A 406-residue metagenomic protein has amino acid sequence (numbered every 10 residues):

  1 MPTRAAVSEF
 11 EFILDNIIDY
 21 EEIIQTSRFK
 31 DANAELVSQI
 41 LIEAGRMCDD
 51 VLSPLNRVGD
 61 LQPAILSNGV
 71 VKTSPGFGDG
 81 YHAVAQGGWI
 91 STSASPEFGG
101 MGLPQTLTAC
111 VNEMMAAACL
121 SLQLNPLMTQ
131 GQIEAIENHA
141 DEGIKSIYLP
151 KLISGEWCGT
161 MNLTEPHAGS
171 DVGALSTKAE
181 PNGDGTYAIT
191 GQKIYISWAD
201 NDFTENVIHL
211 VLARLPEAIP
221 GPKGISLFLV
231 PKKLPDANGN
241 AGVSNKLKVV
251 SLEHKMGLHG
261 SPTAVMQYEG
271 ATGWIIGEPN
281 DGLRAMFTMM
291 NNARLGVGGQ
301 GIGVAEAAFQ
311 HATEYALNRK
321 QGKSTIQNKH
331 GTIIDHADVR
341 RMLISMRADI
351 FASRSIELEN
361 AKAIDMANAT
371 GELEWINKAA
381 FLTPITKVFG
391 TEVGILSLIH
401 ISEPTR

Functional and structural regions predicted by a protein language model:
M1-Q123, G143, I147, D365: Amphipathic, small/basic residue-rich leader segments at the start of a protein or domain
D19-G45, A135-D141, N328, T332 (+4 more regions): N-terminal leader/propeptide and maturation segments of large enzyme subunits in energy/redox metabolism and hydrolases
L124-E142: N-terminal glycine-rich flavin-associated loop
T186-S244: A short core secondary-structure module
Y195, L234-V250, K255, P262-A293 (+1 more regions): A glycine-rich, basic-preceded beta-loop-alpha segment at the flavin cofactor/substrate interface of flavin-utilizing
R294-A367: Extended amphipathic alpha-helical segments enriched in small hydrophobics
F351-F389: C-terminal helix-coil-helix/basic helical segment that borders enzyme active sites and/or dimer interfaces and provides
I399-T405: Residue-level detector of conserved catalytic or cofactor/ligand-binding positions in enzyme active sites
